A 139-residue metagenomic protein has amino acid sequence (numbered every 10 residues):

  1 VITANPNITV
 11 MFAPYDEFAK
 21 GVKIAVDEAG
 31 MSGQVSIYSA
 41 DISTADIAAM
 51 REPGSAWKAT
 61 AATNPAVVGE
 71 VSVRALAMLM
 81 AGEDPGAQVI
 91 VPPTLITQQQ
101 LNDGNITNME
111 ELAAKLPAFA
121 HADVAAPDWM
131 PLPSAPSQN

Functional and structural regions predicted by a protein language model:
V1-A49: Hydrophobic alpha-helical
A4, P53, L79-E83: Generic structural signal for alpha-helix termini and adjacent loop/cap motifs
A25-E28, E52-S55, A75, E110: Short, glycine/charged-enriched secondary-structure capping and boundary segments
D46-M50, G69-S72: Short, charged, surface-exposed secondary-structure boundary motifs
E52-A66: Short beta-strand elements at the ligand-binding edges of bilobed clamshell
N64, V68-N139: Hinge/cleft segment of the Venus flytrap/periplasmic-binding protein
